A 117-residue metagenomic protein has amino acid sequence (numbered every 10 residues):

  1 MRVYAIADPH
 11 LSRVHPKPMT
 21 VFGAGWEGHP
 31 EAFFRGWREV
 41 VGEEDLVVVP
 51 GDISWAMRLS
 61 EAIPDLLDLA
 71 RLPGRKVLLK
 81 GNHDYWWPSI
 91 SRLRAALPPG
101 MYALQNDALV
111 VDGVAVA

Functional and structural regions predicted by a protein language model:
R2, V14-D112: Core catalytic region of metal-dependent phosphoesterases/phosphodiesterases, especially metallo-beta-lactamase-like
A5, V114-A117: Short hydrophobic-aromatic micro-motifs
A7-V14: Short polar catalytic/cofactor-binding loops
